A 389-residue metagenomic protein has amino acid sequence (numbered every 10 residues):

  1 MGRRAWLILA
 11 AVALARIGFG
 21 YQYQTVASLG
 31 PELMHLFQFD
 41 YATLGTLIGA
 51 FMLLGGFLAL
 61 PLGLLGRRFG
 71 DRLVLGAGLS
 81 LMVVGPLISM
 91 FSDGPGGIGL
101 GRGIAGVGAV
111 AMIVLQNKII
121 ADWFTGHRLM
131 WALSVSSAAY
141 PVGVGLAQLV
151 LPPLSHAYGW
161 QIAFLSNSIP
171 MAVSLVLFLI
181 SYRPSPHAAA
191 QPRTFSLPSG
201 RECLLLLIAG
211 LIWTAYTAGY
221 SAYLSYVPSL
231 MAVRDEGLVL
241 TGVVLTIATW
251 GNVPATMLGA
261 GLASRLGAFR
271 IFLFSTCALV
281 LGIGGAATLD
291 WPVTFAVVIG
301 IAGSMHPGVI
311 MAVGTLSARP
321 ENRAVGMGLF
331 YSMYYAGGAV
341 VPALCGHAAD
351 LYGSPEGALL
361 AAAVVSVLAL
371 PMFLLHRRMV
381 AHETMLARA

Functional and structural regions predicted by a protein language model:
V26-A27, L205-T256: Extracytoplasmic gate region of multi-pass secondary transporters
F57-D93: Conserved MFS/SLC helix-loop-helix module at the cytosolic interface between two early adjacent transmembrane helices
L58-G70, A255-G267, D350: Helix-to-loop junctions at the C-terminal end of transmembrane segments in multipass secondary transporters
R68-G78, S264-T276: Cytoplasmic membrane-interface "Motif A"-like loop-to-helix N-cap segments of 12-TM Major Facilitator Superfamily
P95, G101-Y140: Cytoplasmic helix-loop-helix junction between adjacent transmembrane helices in 12-TM secondary transporters
G126, S134-Y182: Helix-loop-helix hairpin linking two adjacent transmembrane segments in secondary transporters
G267-V313: C-terminal transmembrane helical hairpin of 12-TM major facilitator-type secondary transporters
T315-S354: A late C-terminal transmembrane helix in Major Facilitator Superfamily
